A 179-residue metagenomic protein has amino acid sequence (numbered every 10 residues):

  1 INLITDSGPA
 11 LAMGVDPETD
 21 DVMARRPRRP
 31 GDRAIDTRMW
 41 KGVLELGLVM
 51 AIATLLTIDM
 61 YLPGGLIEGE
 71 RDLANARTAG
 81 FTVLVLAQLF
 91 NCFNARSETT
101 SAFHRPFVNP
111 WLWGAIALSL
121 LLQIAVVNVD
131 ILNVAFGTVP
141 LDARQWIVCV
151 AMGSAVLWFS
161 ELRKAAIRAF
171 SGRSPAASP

Functional and structural regions predicted by a protein language model:
I1-P179: C-terminal transmembrane helices and immediately adjacent loops/tails of multi-pass membrane transport proteins
